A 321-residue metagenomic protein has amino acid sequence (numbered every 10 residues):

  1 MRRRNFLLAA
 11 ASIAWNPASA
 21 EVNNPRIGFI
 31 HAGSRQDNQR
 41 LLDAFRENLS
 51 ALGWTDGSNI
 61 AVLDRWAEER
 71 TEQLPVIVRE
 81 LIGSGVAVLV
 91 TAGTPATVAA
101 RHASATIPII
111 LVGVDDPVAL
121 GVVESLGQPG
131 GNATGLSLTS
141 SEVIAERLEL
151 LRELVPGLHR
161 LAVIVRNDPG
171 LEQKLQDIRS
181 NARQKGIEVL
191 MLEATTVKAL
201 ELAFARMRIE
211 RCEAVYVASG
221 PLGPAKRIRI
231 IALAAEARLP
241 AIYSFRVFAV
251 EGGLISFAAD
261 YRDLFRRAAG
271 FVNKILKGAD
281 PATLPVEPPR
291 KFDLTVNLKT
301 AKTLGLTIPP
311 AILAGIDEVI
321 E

Functional and structural regions predicted by a protein language model:
M1-E321: Short hydrophobic alpha-helices and adjacent helix-cap/hinge residues
